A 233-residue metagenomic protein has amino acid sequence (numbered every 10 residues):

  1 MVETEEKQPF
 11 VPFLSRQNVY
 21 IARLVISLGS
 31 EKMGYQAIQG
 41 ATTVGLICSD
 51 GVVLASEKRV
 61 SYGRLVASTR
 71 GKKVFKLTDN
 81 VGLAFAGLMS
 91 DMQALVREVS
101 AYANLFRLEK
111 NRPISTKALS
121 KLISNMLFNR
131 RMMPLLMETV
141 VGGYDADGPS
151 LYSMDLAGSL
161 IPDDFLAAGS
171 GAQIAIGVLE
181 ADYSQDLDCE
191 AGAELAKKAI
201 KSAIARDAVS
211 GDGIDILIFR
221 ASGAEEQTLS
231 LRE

Functional and structural regions predicted by a protein language model:
V2, F10-L135, I161, L166-A168 (+3 more regions): Conserved short S/T/G-enriched processing/targeting/catalytic segments and their helical context
F13-L14, N18, V141-A157: Acidic-glycine-rich active-site phosphate/pyrophosphate-binding loop
V52, P149-S153, I216, A224: Hydrophobic beta-strand positions in blades of beta-propellers and related beta-sheet-rich domains
F75, A84-A86, V140-G142, D155 (+1 more regions): Residues in well-ordered beta-strands of folded domains
M137-P149, A205-I218: Conserved phosphate-donor
L195-I204: A conserved acidic, glycine/proline-rich C-terminal tail/linker
